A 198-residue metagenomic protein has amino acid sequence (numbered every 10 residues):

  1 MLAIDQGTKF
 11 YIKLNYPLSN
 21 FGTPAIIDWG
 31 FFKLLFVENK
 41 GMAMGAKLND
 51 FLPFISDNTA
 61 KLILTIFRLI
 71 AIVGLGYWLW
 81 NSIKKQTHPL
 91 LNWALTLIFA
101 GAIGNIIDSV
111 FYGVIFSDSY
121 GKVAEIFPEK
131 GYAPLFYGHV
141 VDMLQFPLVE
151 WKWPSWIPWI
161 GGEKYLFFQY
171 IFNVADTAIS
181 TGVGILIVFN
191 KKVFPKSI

Functional and structural regions predicted by a protein language model:
M1-I198: Alpha-helical transmembrane bundles and membrane-interface segments of multipass inner-membrane proteins
